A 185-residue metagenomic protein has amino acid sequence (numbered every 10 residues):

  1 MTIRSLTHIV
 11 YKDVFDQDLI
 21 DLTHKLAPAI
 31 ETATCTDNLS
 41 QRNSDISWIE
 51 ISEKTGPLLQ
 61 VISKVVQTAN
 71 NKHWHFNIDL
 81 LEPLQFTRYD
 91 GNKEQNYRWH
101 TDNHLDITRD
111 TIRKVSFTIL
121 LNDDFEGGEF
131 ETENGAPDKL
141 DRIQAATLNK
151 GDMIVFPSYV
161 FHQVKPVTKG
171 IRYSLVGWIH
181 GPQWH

Functional and structural regions predicted by a protein language model:
M1-Q85: Non-heme Fe(II)/2-oxoglutarate
Q67-H185: Catalytic core of non-heme Fe(II) oxygenases with the double-stranded beta-helix
